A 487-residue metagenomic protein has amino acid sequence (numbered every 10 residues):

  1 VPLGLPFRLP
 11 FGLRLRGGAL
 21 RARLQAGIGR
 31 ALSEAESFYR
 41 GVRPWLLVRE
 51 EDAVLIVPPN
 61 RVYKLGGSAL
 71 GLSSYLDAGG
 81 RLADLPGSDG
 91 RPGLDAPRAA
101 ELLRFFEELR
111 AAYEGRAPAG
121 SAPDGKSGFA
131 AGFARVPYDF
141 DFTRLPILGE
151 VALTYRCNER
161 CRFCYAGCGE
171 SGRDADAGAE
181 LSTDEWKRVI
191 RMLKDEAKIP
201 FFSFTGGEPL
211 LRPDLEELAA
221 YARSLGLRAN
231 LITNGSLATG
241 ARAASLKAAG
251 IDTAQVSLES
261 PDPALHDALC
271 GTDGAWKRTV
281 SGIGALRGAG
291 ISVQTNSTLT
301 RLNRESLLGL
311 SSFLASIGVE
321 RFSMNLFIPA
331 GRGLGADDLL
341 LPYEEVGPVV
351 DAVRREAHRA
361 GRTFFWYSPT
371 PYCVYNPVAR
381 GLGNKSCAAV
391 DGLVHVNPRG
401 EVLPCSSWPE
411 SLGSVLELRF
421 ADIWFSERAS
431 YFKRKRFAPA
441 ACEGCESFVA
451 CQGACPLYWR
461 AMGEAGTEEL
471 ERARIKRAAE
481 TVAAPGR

Functional and structural regions predicted by a protein language model:
P2-R43: Hydrophobic packing positions characteristic of elongated beta-solenoid/beta-helix-type spike/fiber shafts
L3-R16, R61-E150: Long, charge-rich, low-complexity alpha-helical segments
W45-A69: Short alpha-helical segments that sit at the start of domains
F142-D184, E196: Canonical Radical SAM [4Fe-4S] cluster-binding loop centered on the CxxxCxxC motif and its immediate flanking residues
T183-E208, R212-F327, L340-P342: Radical SAM/AdoMet-radical enzyme domain recognition
V189-G206, F432-R434, E469-R487: Short Fe-S-cluster ligation motifs
G290, P342-N376, E401-Q452: C-terminal accessory region of radical SAM enzymes
R436-R477: Cysteine-cluster motifs in flexible loop/terminal segments that predominantly coordinate metals
